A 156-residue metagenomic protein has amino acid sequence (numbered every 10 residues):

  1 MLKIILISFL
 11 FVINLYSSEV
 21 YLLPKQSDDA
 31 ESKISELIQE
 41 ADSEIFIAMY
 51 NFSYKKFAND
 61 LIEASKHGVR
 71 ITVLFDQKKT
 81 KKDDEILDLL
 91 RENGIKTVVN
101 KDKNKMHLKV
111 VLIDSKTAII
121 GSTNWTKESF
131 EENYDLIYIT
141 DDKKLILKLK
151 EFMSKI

Functional and structural regions predicted by a protein language model:
I4-I13: Sec-dependent N-terminal signal peptides
L15-S18: Boundary at the C-terminal end of the N-terminal hydrophobic targeting segment
P24-A30, Y54: A general structural motif
A30, A118-I156: Signature of lipid phosphatidyltransferase scaffolds
I34-E92: Primarily the HKD phosphodiesterase
F46-A48, T72-F75, V98, A118-I120 (+1 more regions): Structural recognition of the beta-strand scaffold that forms the well-ordered cores of secreted hydrolase catalytic
N51-K55, Q77-K81, K103-M106, T117-A118 (+2 more regions): Solvent-exposed loop/turn segments at secondary-structure junctions within structured extracellular/periplasmic domains
K81-L112: Ligand-binding grooves and catalytic loops that recognize ribose/phosphate and carbohydrate rings, and esterified lipid
